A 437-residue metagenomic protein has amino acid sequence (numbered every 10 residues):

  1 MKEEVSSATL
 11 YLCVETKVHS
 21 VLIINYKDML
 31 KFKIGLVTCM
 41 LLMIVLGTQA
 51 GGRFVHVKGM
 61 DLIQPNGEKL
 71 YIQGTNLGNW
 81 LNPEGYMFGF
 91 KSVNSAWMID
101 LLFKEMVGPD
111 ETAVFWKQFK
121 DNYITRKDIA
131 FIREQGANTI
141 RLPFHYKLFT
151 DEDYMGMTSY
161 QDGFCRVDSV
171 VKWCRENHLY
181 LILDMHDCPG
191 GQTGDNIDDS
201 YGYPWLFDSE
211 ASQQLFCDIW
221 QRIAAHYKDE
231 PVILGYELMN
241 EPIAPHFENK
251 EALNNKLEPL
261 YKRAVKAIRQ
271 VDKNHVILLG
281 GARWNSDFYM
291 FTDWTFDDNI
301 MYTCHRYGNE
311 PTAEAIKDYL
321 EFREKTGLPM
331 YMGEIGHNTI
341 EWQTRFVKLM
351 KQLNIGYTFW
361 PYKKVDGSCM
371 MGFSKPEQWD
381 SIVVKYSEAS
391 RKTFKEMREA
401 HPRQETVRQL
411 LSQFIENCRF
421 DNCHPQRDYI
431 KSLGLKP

Functional and structural regions predicted by a protein language model:
M1, V5-G51: Bacterial Sec-dependent N-terminal signal peptides
K31, P65, V347-M350: A general structural signal for short secondary-structure junctions and capping/turn motifs
L41-M43, G194, F247, T344: Alpha-helical transmembrane segments and their juxtamembrane interfaces
Q49-G51, N66-Y71, F296: A short, polar/charged loop/turn motif at coil->beta-strand junctions and beta-hairpin connectors
F54-V55, D208, Q214-V365, C369-Y386: Extracellular glycoside hydrolase catalytic/binding regions
V57-I72, N76-V276, G281-M290: Active-site mouth of glycoside hydrolases
W342-P437: Aromatic-rich peripheral "rim/lid" segments of glycoside hydrolase catalytic domains that contact and position glycan
